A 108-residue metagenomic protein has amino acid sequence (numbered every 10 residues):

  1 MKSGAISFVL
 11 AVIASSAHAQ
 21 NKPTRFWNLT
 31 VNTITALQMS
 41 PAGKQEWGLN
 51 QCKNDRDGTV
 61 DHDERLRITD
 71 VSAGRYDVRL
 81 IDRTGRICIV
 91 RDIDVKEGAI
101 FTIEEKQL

Functional and structural regions predicted by a protein language model:
M1-I6: Bacterial N-terminal signal peptides that target proteins for export
S7-I13: Bacterial N-terminal signal peptides
S15-A19: Sec/Tat signal peptide C-region and signal peptidase I cleavage site
Q20-T24, E64: Structural beta-strand segments of beta-rich domains
R25-N32, P41: Asparagine-centered strand-capping/turn motif at beta-strand->loop junctions
W47-S72: Intrinsically disordered, low-complexity Pro/Gly/Ser/Thr-rich segments with frequent PxxP/GP/PP motifs and embedded
Y76-V78: A short tyrosine-centered beta-strand micro-motif
I81-L108: Structured interaction patches on ligand/partner-binding surfaces of diverse proteins
